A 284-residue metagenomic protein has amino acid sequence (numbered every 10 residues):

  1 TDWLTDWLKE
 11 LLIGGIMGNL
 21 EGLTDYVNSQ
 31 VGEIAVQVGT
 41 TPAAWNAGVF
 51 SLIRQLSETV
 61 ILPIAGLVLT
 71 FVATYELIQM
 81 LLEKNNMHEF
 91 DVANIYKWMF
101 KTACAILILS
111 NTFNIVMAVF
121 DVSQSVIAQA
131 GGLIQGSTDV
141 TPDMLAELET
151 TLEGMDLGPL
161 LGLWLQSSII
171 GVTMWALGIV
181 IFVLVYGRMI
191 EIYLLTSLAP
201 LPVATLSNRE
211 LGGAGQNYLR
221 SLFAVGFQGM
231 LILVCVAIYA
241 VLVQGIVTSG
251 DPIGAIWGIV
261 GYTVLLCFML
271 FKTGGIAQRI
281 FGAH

Functional and structural regions predicted by a protein language model:
T1-V68: Binding/recognition "hotspot" determinant
L4-N19, F90-I108, T112, G215-A224: Alpha-helical transmembrane segments and their helix-start/interface "positive-inside/aromatic belt" motifs in integral
L20, V27, T102-L198, I232 (+1 more regions): Non-cytosolic segments of integral membrane proteins
I53-L62, K97-F100, E153, L157 (+3 more regions): Alpha-helical membrane-interface segments at transmembrane helix boundaries
G66, T70-L82, I232-V247: Juxtamembrane "helix exit" motif at the C-terminal ends of alpha-helical transmembrane segments in multi-pass membrane
V68-I106, L198-G212: Hydrophobic transmembrane alpha-helix segments characteristic of membrane transport and insertion machinery
V203-R220, V247-T248, Q278-I280: Alpha-helical transmembrane segments
S221-L233: Alpha-helical transmembrane segments of multi-pass membrane proteins
